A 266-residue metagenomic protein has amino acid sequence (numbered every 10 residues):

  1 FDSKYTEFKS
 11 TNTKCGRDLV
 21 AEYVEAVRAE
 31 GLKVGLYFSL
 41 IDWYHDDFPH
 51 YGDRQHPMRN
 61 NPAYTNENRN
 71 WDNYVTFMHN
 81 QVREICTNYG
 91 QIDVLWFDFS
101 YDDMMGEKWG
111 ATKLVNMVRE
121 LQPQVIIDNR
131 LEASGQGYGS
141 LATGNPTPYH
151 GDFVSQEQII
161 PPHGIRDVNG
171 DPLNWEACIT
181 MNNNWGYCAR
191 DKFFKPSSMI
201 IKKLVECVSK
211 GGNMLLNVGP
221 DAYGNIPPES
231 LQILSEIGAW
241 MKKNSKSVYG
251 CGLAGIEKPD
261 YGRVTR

Functional and structural regions predicted by a protein language model:
F1-R266: Mature catalytic domains of secreted/periplasmic carbohydrate-active enzymes
